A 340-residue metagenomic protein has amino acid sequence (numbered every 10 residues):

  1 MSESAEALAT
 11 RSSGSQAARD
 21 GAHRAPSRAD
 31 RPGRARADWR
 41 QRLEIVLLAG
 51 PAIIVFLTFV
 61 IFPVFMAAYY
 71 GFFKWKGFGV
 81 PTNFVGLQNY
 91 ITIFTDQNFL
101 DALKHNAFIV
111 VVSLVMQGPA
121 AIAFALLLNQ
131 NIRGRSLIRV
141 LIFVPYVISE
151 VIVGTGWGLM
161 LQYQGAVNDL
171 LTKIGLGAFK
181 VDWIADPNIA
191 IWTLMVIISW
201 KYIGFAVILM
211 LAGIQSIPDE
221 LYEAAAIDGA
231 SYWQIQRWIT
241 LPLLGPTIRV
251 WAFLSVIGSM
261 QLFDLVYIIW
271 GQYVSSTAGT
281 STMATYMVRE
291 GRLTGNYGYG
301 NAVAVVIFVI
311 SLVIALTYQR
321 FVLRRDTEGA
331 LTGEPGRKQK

Functional and structural regions predicted by a protein language model:
M1-W39: Short, Lys/Arg-rich, polar N-terminal cytosolic tail immediately upstream of the first transmembrane signal-anchor
Q41-K340: A structural signal for multi-pass alpha-helical bundles of membrane permease subunits that mediate small-molecule
